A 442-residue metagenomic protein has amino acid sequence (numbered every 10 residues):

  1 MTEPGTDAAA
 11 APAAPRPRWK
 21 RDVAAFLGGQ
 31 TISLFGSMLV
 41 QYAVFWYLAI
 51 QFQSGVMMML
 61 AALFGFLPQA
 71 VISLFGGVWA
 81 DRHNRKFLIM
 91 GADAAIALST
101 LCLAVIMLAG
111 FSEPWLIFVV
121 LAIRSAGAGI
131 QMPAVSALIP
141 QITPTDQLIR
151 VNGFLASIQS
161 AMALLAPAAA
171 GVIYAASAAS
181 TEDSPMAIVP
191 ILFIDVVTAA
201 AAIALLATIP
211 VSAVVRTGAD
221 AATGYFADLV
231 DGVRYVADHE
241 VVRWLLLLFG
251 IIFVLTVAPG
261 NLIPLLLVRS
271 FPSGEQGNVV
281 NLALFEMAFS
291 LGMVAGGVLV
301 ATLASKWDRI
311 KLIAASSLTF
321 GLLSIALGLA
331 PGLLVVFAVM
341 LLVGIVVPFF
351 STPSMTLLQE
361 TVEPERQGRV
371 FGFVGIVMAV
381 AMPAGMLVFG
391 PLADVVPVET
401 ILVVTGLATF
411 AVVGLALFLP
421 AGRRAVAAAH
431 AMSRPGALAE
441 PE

Functional and structural regions predicted by a protein language model:
E3-A24, V211-L247, R434-E442: Juxtamembrane intracellular "pre-TM" segments in multi-pass secondary transporters
E3-P4, V71, R82, L88 (+4 more regions): C-terminal transmembrane bundle of multi-pass solute transporters/carriers
A11-A70, R234-F289: Helix-loop boundary and gating motifs at the non-cytosolic
V23, G55, R85, P114 (+8 more regions): Membrane-helix interface/capping residues of multi-pass secondary transporters
A24-Q41, L63-A80, N84-S99, L116-A175 (+7 more regions): Substrate-agnostic recognition of the 12-TM MFS/MFS-like secondary transporter fold
A43-Q51, A104-A109, L165-I194, L265 (+2 more regions): Transmembrane alpha-helix termini and helix-breaking/packing motifs in multi-pass membrane transporters
F52, N84, I106-F111, A330-P331: Helix-breaking motifs and short loop linkers at transmembrane-helix boundaries and internal kinks in secondary membrane
G110, A137, Q141, M186-I188 (+3 more regions): Helix-loop junctions on the cytosolic side of multi-pass membrane transporters, especially the intracellular loop
